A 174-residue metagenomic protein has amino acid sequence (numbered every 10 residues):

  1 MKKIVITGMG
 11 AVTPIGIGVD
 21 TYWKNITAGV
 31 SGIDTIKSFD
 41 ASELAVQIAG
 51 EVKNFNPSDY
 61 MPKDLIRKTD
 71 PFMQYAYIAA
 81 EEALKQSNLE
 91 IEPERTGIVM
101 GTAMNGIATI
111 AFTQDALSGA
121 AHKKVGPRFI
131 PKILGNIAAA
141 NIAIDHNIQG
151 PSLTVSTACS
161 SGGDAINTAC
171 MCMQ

Functional and structural regions predicted by a protein language model:
M1-P151, M171-Q174: Conserved "HGTGT" condensation-loop signature of ketosynthase/thiolase-family condensing enzymes that catalyze
P151-T157: Short loop-beta-helix segment that forms the pyridoxal 5′-phosphate
G162: Short conserved active-site loop signatures built around small residues
A165: Active-site histidine-anchored catalytic micro-motif
T168: Internal active-site segments that recognize and position negatively charged phosphoryl groups and nucleotide moieties
